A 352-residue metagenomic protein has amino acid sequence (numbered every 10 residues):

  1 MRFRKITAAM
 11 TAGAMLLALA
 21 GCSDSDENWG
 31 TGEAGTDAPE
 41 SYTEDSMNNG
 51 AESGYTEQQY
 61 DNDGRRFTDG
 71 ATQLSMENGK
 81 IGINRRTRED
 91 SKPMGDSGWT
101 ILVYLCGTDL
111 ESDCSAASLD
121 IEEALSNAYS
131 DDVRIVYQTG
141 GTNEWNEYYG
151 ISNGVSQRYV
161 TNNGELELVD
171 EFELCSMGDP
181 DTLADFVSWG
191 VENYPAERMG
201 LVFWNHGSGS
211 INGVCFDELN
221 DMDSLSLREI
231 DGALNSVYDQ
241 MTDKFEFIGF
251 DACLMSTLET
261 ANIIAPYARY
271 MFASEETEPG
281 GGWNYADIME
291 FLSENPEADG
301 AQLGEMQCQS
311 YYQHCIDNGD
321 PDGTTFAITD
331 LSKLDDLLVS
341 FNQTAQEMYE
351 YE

Functional and structural regions predicted by a protein language model:
M1-M10: Bacterial N-terminal signal peptides that target proteins for export
T11-L16: Hydrophobic helical h-region of N-terminal Sec-dependent signal peptides in bacterial secretory/periplasmic proteins
L17-G21: C-terminal motif of bacterial Sec signal peptides marking the signal peptidase cleavage site
S23-D26: Bacterial signal peptide processing site
G30-G35, P39-P195: N-terminal extension/subdomain marker
E44-M94, E192, G207-S210, V214-E352: Terminal, contiguous helix-loop blocks that mediate binding/assembly
T100-L105, R134-T139, M199-F203, E246-F250 (+1 more regions): Structural recognition of the beta-strand scaffold that forms the well-ordered cores of secreted hydrolase catalytic
T139-T242, A252-C253, L258, E275-E276: Catalytic-core segments of thiol-dependent peptidases
